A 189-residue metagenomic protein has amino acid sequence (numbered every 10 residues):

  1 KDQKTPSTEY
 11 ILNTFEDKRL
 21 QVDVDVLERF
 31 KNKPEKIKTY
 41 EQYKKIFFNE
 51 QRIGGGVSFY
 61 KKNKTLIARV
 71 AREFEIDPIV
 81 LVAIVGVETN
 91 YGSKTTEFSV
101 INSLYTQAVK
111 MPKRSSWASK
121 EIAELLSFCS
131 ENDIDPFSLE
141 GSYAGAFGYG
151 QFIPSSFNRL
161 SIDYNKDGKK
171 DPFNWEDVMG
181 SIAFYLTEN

Functional and structural regions predicted by a protein language model:
K1-S119, E124-E140, G145, S155-N189: Cell-wall glycan-active module
Q151: Functionally critical loop-and-helix segments that line ligand-binding/catalytic clefts of soluble enzyme domains
